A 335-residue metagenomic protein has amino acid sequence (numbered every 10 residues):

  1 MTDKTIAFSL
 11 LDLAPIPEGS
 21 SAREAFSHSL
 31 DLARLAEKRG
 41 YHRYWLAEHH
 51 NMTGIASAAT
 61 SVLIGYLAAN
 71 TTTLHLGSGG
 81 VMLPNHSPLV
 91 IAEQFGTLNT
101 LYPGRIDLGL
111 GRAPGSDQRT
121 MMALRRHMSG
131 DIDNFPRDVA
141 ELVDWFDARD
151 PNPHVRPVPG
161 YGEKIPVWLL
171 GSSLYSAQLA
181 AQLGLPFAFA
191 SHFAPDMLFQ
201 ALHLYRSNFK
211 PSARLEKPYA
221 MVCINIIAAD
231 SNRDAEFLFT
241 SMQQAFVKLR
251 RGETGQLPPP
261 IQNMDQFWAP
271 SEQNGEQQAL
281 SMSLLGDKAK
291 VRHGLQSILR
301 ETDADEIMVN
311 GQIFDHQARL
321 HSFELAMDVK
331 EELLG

Functional and structural regions predicted by a protein language model:
M1-T71, L334: N-terminal beta1-alpha1-beta2 module of alpha/beta enzyme domains
T2-K4, E37, I64-T72, N99-R105 (+3 more regions): Acidic (Asp/Glu)-rich catalytic clusters
T5-A7, L11-A22, P84-D147, F187: Flexible, glycine-rich active-site loops centered on histidine and acidic residues that chelate a metal or position
F8, A36, G40, E48 (+6 more regions): Conserved, mostly hydrophobic/aromatic
F8-D12, Y44-L46, L76-S78, I106-L110 (+4 more regions): Hydrophobic faces of well-ordered beta-strands that scaffold small-molecule active sites in alpha/beta enzyme cores
D12-S27, V81-L89, Y161-G171, A279-K288: Active-site mouth loops of central-metabolism enzymes
M128-R156, M197-D303, E331-L334: An alpha-helical appendage that flanks or caps ligand/catalytic pockets
A177, A181-D196, A201-L202: A conserved active-site cap/scaffold subdomain adjacent to cofactor or substrate pockets
